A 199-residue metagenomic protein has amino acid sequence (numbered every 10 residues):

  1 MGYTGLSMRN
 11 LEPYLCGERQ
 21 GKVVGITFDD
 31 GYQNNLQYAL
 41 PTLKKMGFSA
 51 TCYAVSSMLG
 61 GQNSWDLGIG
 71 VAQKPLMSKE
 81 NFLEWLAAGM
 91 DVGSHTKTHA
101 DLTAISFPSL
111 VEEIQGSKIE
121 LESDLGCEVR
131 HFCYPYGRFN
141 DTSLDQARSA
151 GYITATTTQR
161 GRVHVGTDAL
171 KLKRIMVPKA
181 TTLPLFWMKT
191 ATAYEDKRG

Functional and structural regions predicted by a protein language model:
M1-A88: Active-site beta->alpha N-cap acidic-glycine motif
M1-T27, Y32-N35, A104-G199: C-terminal active-site subregion of NodB/CE4 polysaccharide deacetylases
T27, T51, T96-T98, T157: Ser/Thr-centric signal marking residues that sit in or immediately flank functional binding/regulatory motifs
M46-S49, A88-V92, R148-A155: Glycine-enriched alpha-helix->loop->beta-strand junction motifs that scaffold or abut catalytic
A54, G93-T96, H131-P135: Short beta-strand segments
S56-M58, T98, R138, G161: Active-site-proximal loop/turn and secondary-structure-junction residues that shape catalytic pockets, frequently
M77-S109: Histidine/lysine/aspartate-rich catalytic loop segments that bind and position anionic ligands
